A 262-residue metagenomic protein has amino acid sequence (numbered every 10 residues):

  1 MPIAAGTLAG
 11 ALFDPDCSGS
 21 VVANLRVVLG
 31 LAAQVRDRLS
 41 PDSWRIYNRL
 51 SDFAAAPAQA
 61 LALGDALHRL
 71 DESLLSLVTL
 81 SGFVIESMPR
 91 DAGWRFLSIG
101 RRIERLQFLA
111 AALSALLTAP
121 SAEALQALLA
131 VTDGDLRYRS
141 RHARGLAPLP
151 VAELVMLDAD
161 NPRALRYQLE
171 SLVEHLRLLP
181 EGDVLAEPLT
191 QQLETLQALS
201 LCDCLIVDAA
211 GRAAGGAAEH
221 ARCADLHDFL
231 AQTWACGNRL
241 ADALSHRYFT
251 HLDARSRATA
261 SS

Functional and structural regions predicted by a protein language model:
M1-S262: Alpha-helical transmembrane segments and their helix-helix packing motifs
